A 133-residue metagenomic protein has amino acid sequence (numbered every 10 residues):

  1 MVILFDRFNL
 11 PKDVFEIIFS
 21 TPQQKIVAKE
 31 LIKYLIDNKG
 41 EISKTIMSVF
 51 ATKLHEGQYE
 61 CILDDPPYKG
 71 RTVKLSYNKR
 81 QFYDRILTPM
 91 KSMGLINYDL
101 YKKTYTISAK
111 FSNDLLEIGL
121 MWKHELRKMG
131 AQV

Functional and structural regions predicted by a protein language model:
M1-G40: Long, low-complexity, charged/polar intrinsically disordered regions in eukaryotic proteins
S43-R71: DNA-recognition alpha helix
K69-R80: Conserved interaction-surface patches within small, structured recognition/assembly domains
K79, D84-T88: Short, hydrophobic-biased segments on the C-terminal half of alpha helices that form "recognition helices"
L87-K102: A short, conserved structural fragment
K102-A109: Minor-groove-contacting beta-hairpin "wing" of winged helix-turn-helix DNA-binding domains
K110-V133: Short, amphipathic alpha-helical interaction segments positioned at domain boundaries
